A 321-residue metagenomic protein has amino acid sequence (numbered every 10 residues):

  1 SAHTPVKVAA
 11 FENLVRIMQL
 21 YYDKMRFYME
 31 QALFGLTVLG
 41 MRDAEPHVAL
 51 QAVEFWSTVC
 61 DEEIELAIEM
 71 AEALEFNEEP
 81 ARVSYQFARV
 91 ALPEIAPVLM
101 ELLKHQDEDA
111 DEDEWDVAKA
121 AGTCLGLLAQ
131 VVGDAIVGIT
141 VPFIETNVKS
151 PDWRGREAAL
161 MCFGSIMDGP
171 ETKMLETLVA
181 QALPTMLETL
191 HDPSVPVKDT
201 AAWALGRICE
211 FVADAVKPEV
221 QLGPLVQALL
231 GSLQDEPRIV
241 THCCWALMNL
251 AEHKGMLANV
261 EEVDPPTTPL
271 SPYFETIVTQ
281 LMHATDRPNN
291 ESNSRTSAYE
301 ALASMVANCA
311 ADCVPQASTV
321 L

Functional and structural regions predicted by a protein language model:
S1-L321: Karyopherin-beta/Importin-beta family HEAT-repeat alpha-solenoid scaffold
